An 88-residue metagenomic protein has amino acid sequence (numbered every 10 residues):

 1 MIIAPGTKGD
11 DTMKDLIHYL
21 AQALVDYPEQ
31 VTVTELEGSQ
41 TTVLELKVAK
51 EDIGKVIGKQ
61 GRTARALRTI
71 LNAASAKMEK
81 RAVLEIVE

Functional and structural regions predicted by a protein language model:
M1-K55, A64-E88: RNA-contacting regions in translation and RNA-metabolism proteins, encompassing KH/S1 modules where present
